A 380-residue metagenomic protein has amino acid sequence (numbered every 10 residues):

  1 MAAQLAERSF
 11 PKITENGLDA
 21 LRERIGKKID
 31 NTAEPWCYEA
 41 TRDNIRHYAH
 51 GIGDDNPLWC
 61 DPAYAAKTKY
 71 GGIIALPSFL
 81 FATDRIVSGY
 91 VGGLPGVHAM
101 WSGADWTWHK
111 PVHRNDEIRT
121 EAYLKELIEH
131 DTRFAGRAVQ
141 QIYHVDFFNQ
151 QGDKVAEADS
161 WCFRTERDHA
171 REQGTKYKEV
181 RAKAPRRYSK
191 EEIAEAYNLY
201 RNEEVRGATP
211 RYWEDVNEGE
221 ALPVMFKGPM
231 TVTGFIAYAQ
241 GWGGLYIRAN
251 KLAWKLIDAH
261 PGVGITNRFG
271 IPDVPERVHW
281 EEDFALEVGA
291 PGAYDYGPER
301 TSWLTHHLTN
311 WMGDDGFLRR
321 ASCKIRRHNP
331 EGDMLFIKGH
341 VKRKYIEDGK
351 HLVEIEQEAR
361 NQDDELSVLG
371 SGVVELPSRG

Functional and structural regions predicted by a protein language model:
M1-R24, K28, G103, W108-W213 (+4 more regions): HotDog/MaoC-like acyl-thioester-processing domains
A2-G103, H169-D315, R379: Hot-dog-fold acyl-thioester-processing enzymes
H279, F284, P291-D295, E299-I346 (+1 more regions): Catalytic-pocket segment enriched in acidic/His residues
